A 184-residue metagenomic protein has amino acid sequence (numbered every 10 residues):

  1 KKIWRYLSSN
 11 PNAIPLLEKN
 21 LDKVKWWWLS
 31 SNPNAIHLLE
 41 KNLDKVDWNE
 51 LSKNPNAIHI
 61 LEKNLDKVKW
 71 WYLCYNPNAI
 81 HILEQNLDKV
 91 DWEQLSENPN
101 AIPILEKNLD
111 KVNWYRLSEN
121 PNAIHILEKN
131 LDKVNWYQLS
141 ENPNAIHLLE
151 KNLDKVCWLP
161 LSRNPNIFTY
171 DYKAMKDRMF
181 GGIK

Functional and structural regions predicted by a protein language model:
K1-K184: Alpha-helical scaffold segments
